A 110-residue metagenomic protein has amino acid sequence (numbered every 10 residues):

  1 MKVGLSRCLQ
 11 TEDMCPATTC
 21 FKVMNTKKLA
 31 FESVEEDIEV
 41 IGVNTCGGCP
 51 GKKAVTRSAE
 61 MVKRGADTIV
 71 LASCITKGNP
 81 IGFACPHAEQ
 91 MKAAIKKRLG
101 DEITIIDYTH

Functional and structural regions predicted by a protein language model:
M1-M61, I81-H87, A94: Conserved mixed alpha/beta catalytic, RNA-binding, or beta-rich assembly cores of soluble enzyme, regulatory
C74: Flexible loop residues that form catalytic and substrate-binding hotspots at small-molecule/glycan-binding clefts
K77-H110: Short acidic, glycine/proline-enriched helix-loop-strand junctions
